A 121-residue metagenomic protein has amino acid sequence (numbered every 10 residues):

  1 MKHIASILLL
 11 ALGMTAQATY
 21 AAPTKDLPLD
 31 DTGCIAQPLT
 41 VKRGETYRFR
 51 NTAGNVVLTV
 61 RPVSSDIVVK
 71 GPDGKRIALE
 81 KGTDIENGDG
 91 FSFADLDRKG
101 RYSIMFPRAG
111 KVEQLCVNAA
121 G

Functional and structural regions predicted by a protein language model:
M1-I7: Bacterial N-terminal signal peptides that target proteins for export
I7-T15: Bacterial N-terminal signal peptides
T15-K25, Y102-M105: Short, intrinsically disordered, charge-biased short linear motifs at domain edges
T19-R48: Non-catalytic extracellular/lumenal accessory regions of secreted precursors
V41-G88, D95-R101, P107-A109: Acidic, Ser/Thr/Pro-rich low-complexity intrinsically disordered segments
R108-G121: Edge beta-strands of jelly-roll/beta-sandwich modules across compartments, strongly enriched in secreted/luminal
